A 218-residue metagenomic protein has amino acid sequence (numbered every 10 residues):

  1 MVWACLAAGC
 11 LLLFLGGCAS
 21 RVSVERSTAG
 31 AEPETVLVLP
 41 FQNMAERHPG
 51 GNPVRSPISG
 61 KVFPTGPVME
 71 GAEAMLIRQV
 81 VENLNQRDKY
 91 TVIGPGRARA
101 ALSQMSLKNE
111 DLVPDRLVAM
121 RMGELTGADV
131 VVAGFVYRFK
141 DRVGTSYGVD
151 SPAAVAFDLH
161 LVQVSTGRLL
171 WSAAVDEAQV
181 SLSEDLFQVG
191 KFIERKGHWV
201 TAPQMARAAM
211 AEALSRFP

Functional and structural regions predicted by a protein language model:
A4-L15: Bacterial N-terminal signal peptides
C18-G50, M122-T126, R138, V149-A156 (+1 more regions): C-terminal/domain-edge helix-coil "capping" segments
C18-S106, M210-P218: A structural "domain/chain start" motif
V62-G66, I77, V113-A119, D141-G148: N-terminal post-signal-peptidase region of extra-cytosolic proteins
V62-G71, M105-N109, S146-Y147, F192-W199: Second-shell loop/turn segments in exported
A72, L76, P114, G197 (+1 more regions): Short amphipathic alpha-helical segments
R87-R142: Short, solvent-exposed, polar/charged sequence segments at loop or secondary-structure edges
